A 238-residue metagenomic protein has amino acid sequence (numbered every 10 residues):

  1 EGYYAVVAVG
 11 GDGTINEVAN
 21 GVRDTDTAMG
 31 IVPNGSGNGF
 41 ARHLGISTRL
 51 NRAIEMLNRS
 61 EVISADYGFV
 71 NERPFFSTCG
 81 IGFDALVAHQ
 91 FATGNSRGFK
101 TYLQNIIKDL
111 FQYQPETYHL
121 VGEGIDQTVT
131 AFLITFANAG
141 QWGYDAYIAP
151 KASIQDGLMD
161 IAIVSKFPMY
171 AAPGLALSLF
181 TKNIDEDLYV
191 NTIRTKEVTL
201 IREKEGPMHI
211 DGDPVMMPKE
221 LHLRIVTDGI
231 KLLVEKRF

Functional and structural regions predicted by a protein language model:
E1-V6, N16, N20, D24: ATP/NTP phosphate-donor binding region
D12: Polar, low-complexity loop segments and adjacent catalytic/binding residues used for recognizing and processing sugar
R23-A28, V32-F136: Catalytic core of DAGKc-family lipid kinases
G80, T135-I148, P214: Glycine-rich phosphate/pyrophosphate-binding beta-alpha loops
N95-T101, P150-A171: Gly/Ser/Thr-rich active-site loops/lids in small-molecule metabolic enzymes that frequently grip phosphoryl groups
Q114-E116, T130-F132, Q155-D160, R194-K196: A generic structural signal for short beta-strands and their flanking turns/coil linkers
G122, T128, S153, I163-F238: ATP/nucleoside-binding phosphotransfer catalytic cores, i.e., glycine-rich phosphate-binding loops
